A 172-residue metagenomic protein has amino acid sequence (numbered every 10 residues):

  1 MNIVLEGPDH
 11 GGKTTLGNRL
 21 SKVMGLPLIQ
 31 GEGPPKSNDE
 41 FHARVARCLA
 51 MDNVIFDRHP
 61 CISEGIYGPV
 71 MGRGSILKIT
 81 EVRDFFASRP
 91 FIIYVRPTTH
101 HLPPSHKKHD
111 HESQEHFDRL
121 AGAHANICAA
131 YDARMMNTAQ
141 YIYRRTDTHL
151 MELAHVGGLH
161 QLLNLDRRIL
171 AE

Functional and structural regions predicted by a protein language model:
N2: Walker A (P-loop) ATP-phosphate-binding motif of ABC ATPase nucleotide-binding domains
L5: Hydrophobic anchor at the beta1->P-loop junction of P-loop NTPases
P8-V70: Conserved substrate/cofactor phosphate-moiety recognition/catalytic segment in nucleotide-dependent phosphotransferases
K22, M71-G74, D110-H111: Glycine-rich, phosphate-binding/catalytic loops in enzymes
I29-G31, V95-P97, T138, Y143-T146: Conserved beta-strand termini and adjacent loop/short-helix elements that scaffold enzyme active sites in alpha/beta
G68-V82: Substrate-gripping "pore-loop 1 plus following alpha2 helix"
T80-M136: A glycine- and Lys/Arg-enriched "phosphate-lid" helix/loop adjacent to the NTP-binding pocket of small-molecule kinases
A125-E172: NTP-dependent small-molecule kinase module
